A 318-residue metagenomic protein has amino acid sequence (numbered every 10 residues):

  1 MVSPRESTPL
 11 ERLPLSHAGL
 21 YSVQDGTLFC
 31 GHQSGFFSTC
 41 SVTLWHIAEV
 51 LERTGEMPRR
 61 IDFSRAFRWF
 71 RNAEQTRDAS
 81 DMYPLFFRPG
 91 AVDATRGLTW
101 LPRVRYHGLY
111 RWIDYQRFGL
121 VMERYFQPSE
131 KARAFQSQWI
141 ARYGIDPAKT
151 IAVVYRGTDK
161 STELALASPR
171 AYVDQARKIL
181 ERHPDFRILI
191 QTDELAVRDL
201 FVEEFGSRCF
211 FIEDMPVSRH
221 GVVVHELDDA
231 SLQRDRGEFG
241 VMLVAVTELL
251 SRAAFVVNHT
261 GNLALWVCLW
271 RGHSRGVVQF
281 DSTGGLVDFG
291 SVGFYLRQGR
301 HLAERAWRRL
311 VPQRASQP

Functional and structural regions predicted by a protein language model:
V2-H183, R187, R198: Secretory-pathway glycan-assembly enzymes, especially type II membrane glycosyltransferases that use nucleotide-sugar
D62-R65, D185-D193, V224-L227, S291-Q298: Low-complexity, flexible helical/coil segments
W69-A73, T162, D199-L200, R219-E226 (+1 more regions): Short, solvent-exposed polar/charged micro-motifs at secondary-structure junctions
T95-Y106, R219-R236, Q298-W307: Hydrophobic transmembrane alpha-helix bundles
Y155-G157, D214, S282: Active-site donor-binding loop signature of nucleotide-sugar glycosyltransferases
F186-F280: Donor-binding and catalytic core of enzymes assembling or modifying cell-surface/extracellular glycoconjugates
N262-P318: Nucleotide-sugar donor-binding patch of glycosyltransferase catalytic domains
